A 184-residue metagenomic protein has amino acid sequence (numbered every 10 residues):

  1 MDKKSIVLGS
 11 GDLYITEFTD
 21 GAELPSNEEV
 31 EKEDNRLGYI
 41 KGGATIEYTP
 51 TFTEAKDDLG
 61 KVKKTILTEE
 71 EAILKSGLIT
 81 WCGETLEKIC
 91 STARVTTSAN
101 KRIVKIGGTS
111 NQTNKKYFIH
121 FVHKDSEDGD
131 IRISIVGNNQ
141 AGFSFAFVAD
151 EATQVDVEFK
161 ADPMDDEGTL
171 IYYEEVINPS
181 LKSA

Functional and structural regions predicted by a protein language model:
M1-L86, G137-Q154: Solvent-exposed edge beta-strands and adjacent loop segments that serve as assembly or binding interfaces
E17, F121-D128, A161-P163: Short acidic, glycine-rich loop/turn motifs
N35-I46, K115-E127: An acidic intrinsically disordered interaction segment
I73-G77, F118-H120, D156-K160: Beta-strand secondary-structure signal
E84-K88, G168-L170: Short, conserved charged micro-motifs
K88-F121, D125: Extended, positively charged loop/linker patches that create polyanion-binding surfaces
G129-A184: Mixed-charge, glycine-accented linear interaction segment located at domain edges/termini
